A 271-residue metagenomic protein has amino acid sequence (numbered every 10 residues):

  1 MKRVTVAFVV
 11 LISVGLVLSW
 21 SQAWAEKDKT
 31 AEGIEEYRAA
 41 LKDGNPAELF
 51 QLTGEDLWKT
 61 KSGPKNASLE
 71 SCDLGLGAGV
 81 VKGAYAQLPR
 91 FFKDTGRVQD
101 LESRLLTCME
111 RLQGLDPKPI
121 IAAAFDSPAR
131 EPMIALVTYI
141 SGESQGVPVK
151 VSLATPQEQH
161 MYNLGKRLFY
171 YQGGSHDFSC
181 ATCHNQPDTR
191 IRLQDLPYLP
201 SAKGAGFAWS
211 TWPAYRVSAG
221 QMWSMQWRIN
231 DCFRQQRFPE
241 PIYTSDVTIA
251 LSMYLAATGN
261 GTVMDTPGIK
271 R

Functional and structural regions predicted by a protein language model:
M1-V4: Positively charged n-region of N-terminal signal peptides that target proteins for export
A7-S19: Bacterial N-terminal signal peptides
W24-L49, K59-A135, G142-G146, Y171-R271: Electron-transfer interface patches adjacent to heme c in soluble/periplasmic c-type cytochromes and di-/multiheme
L49-F50, H160: An amphipathic alpha-helix/helix-turn recognition signal
V147-L164: Solvent-exposed, charged amphipathic helical/linker segments at domain boundaries
K166-Y170: Short secondary-structure capping micro-motifs at structural edges
